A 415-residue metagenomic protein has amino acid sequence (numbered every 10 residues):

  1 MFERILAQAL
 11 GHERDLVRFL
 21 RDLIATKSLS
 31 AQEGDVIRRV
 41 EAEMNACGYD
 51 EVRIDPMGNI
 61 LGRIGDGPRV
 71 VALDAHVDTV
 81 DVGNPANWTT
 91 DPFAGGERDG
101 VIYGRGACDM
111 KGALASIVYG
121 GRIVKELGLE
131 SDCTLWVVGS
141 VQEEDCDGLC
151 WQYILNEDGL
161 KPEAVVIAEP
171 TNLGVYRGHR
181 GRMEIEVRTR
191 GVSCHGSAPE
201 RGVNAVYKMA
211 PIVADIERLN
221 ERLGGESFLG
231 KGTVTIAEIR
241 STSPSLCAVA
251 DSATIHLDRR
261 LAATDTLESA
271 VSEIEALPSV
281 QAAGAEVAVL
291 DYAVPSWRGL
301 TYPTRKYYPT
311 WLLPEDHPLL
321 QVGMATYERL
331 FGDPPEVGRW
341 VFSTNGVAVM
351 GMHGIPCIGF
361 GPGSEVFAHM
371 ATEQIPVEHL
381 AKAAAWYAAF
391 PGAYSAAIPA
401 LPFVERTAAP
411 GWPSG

Functional and structural regions predicted by a protein language model:
M1-G83, S252-H256, A270-E273, Y292 (+1 more regions): N-terminal helical capping/dimerization or prosegment-like subdomains of hydrolases acting on amide or phosphate bonds
R4, R188-G415: Metal-dependent amide/peptide-bond hydrolase catalytic core, centered on the "pita-bread" metallohydrolase fold
V40, L114-V124, W151, M209-I212 (+2 more regions): Buried hydrophobic packing segments
I64-D66, A75, R180, G191 (+1 more regions): A generic beta-sheet turn/junction motif
V70-W136: Active-site metal-coordination/substrate-binding segment of hydrolases, especially metallo-dependent peptidases
V71-L73, V138, V166, A288 (+1 more regions): Hydrophobic/aromatic beta-strand patches that form the interior of the parallel beta-sheet core in alpha/beta enzyme
V82-E97, R177-R188, A325: Acidic-glycine-rich active-site phosphate/pyrophosphate-binding loop
M110-R180, E184, S395, P399-P402: Acidic/histidine-rich catalytic neighborhood of metal-dependent amide-processing enzymes
